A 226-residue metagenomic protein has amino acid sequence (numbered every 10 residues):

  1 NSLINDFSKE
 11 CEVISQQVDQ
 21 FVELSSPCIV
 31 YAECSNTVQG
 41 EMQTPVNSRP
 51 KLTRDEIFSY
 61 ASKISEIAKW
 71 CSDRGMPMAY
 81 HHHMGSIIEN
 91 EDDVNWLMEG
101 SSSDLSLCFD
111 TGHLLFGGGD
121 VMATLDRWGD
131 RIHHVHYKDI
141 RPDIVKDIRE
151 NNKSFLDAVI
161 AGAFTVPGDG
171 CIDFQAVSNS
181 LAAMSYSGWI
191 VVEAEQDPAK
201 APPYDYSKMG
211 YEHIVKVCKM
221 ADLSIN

Functional and structural regions predicted by a protein language model:
N1-C11, K51-R54, H113, A163-D169: The substrate-binding groove and active-site-proximal loops of carbohydrate-active enzymes, especially glycoside
N1-N5, C34-N36, H83-G85, D110-L114 (+3 more regions): Active-site beta-loop-alpha junctions enriched in small/polar residues
D6-S106: Active-site acidic/histidine proton-transfer and metal-coordination neighborhood in alpha/beta enzyme cores
S25, S65, K69, E91-L105 (+1 more regions): Histidine-acidic metal/acid-base catalytic patches
Q43, N47-P50, P77-Y80, T111 (+4 more regions): A near-ubiquitous, low-amplitude feature marking generic local secondary-structure context
G75, G85, D110-G112, G168-G170 (+1 more regions): Glycine-centered flexibility sites
